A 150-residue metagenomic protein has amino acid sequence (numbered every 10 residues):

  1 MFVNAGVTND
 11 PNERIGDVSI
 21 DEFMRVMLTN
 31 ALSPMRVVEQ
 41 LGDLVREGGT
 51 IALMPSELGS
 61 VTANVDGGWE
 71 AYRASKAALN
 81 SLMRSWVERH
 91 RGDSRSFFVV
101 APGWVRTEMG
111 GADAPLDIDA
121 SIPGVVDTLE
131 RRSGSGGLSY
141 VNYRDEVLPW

Functional and structural regions predicted by a protein language model:
M1, N9-P11, G134: A glycine-rich helix->loop->beta "capping" turn within Rossmann-like NAD(P)(H)-dependent oxidoreductase domains
V3-N4, T50-S56, S96-A101: Structural signature of the Rossmann-like NAD(P)-dependent dehydrogenase/reductase core
V7, P11-M27, M35, D43 (+1 more regions): Catalytic loop of short-chain dehydrogenase/reductase
V38, M83, I122: Short-chain dehydrogenase/reductase
R73-D119: Hydrophobic secondary-structure block in the mid-to-C-terminal portion of proteins
V99-V100, V105, G111-W150: C-terminal helical subdomain
